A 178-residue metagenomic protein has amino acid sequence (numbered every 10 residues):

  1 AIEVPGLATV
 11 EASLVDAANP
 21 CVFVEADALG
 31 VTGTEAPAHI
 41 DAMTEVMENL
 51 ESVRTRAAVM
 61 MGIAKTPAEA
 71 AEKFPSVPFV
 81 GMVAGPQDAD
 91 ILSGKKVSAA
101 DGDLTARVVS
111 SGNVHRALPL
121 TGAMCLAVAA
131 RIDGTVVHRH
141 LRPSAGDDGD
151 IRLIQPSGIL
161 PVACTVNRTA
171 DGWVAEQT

Functional and structural regions predicted by a protein language model:
A1-T178: Non-transmembrane, aqueous-exposed alpha-helical and coiled segments at domain scale
